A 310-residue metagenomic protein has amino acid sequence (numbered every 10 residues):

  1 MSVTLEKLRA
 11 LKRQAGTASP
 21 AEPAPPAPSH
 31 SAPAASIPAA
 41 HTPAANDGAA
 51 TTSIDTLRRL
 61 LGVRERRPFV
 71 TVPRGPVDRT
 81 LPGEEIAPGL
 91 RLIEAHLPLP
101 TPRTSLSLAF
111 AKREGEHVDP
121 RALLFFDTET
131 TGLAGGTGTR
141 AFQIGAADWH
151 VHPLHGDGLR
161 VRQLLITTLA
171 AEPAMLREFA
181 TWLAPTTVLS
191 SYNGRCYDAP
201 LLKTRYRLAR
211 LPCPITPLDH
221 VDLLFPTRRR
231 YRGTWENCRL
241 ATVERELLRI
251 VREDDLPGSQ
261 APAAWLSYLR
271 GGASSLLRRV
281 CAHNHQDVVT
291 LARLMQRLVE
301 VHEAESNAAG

Functional and structural regions predicted by a protein language model:
M1-P120: N-terminal accessory regions of nucleic-acid-interacting proteins
L5-L8, I54, L176, A199 (+3 more regions): Alpha-helix initiation and N-capping motif
A111-P185: Conserved RNase H-like, two-metal-ion catalytic cores of nucleic-acid enzymes
D127-E129, D198, D222, D287: Acidic active-site catalytic centers that drive phospho-/nucleotidyl reactions and related ester hydrolyses
G132, S190-Y192, V251: Short beta-strand->loop
G135-T137, L201, R230, M295: Short, function-defining helix-loop hinge/capping sites that tune catalysis or transport
H155-T242, E246-L247: Conserved DEDDh/DEDDy metal-dependent 3′-5′ exonuclease domain
L240-A309: Acidic, Mg2+-coordinating catalytic module of metal-dependent nucleases/exonucleases that use a two-metal-ion mechanism
